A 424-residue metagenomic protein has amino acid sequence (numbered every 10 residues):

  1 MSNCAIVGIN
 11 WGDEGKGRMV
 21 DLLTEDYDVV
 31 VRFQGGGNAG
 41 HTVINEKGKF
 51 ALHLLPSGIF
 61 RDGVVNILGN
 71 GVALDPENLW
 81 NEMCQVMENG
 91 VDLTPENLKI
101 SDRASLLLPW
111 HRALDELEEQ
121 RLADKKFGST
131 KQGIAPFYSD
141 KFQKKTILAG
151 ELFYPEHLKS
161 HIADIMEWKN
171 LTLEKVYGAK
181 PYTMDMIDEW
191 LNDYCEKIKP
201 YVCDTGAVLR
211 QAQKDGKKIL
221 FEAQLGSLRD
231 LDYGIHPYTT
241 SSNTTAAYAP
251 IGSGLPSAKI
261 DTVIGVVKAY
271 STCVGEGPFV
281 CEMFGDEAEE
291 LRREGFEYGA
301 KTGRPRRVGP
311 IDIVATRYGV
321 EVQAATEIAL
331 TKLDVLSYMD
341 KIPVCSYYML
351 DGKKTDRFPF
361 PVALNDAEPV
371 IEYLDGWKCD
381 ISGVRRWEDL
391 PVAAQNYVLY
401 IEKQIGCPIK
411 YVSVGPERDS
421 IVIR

Functional and structural regions predicted by a protein language model:
M1-R424: Non-transmembrane, aqueous-exposed alpha-helical and coiled segments at domain scale
